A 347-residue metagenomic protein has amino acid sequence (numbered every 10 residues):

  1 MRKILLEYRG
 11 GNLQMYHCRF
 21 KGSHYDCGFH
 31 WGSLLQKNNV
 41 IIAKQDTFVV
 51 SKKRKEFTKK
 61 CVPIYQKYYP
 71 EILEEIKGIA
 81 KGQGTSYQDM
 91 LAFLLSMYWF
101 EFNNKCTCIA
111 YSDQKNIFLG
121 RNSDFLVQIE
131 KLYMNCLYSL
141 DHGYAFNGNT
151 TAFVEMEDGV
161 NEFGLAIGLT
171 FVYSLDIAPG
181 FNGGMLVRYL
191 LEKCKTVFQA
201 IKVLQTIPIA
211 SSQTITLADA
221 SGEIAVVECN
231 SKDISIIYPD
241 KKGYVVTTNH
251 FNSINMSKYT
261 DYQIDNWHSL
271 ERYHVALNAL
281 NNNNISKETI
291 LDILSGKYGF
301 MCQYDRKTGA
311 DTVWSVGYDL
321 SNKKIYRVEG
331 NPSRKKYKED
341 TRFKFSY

Functional and structural regions predicted by a protein language model:
M1-N104, K195-Q205, A220, V246-Y347: C-terminus-biased signal that marks the final domain/tail of proteins
L5, N12, Y16-H17, H30-W31 (+3 more regions): A contiguous strand-loop segment
C106-S112, Y133-L137, E157-D158, Q213-D219 (+3 more regions): Short beta-strand scaffold segments in enzyme catalytic cores
I117, A166, E223-A225, I234 (+2 more regions): Hydrophobic residues embedded in beta-strands of well-ordered beta-sheets
D124-F125, C229-S235, N331-R334: A short, sequence-level motif marking secondary-structure junctions
F153-E155, S174, Q199-T206, S211-I236: Structured soluble/peripheral alpha/beta segments that form catalytic or ligand/cofactor-binding pockets
V187-E192: Short, well-ordered beta-strand elements within core beta-sheets of diverse protein domains
V227-K258: Active-site loop ensemble at the mouth of alpha/beta enzyme cores that anchors a bound cofactor
